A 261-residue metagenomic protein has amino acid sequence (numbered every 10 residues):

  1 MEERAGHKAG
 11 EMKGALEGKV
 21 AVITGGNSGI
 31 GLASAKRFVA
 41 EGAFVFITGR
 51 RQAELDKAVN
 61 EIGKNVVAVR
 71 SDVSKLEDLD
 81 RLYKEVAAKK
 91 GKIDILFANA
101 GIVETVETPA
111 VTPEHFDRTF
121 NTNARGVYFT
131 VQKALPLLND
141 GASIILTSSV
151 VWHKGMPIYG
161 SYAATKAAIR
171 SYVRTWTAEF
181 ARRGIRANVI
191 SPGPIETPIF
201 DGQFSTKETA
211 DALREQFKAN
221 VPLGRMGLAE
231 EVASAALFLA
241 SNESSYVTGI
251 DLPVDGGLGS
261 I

Functional and structural regions predicted by a protein language model:
E2-M12, K154, L237, T248-I261: Short C-terminal tail/terminal secondary-structure segment of NAD(P)H-dependent dehydrogenase/reductase domains
V20, N27-S28: Conserved glycine-rich cofactor-binding loop
F97, A181, R186, V247-G249: Short, small/polar-rich loop/turn modules that mediate ligand/substrate recognition or access, typified
E107-T108, T112-F120, F217: Substrate-binding pocket helix/loop in short-chain dehydrogenase/reductase
V131, T165, V173: Active-site helix of classical SDR
P136-L137, A178-R182, S245: Alpha-helical segment proximal to the catalytic Tyr-Lys
S149: Residue(s) in the substrate-gating loop at a strand-loop-helix junction that position the organic substrate next
